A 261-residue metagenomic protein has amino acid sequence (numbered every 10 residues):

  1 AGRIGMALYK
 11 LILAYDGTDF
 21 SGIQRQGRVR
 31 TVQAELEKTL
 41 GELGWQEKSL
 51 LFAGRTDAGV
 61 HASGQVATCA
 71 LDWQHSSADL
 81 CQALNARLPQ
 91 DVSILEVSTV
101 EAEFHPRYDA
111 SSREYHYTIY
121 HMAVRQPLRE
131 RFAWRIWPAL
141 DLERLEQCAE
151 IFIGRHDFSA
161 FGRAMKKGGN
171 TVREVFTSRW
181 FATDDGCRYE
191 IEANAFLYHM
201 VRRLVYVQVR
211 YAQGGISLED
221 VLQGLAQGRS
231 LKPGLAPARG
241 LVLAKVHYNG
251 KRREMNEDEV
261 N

Functional and structural regions predicted by a protein language model:
G2-N261: Structured-RNA-binding interfaces characteristic of tRNA pseudouridine synthases
